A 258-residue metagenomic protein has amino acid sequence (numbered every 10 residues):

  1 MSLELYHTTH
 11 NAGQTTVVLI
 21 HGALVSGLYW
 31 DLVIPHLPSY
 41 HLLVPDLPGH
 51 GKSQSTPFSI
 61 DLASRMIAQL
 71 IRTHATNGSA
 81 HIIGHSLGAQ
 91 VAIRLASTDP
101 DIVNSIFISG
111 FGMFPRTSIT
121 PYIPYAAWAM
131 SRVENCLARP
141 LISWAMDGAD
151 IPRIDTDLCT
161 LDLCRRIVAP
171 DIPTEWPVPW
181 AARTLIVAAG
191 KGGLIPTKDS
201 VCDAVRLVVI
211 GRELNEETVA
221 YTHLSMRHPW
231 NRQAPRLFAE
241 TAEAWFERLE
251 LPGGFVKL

Functional and structural regions predicted by a protein language model:
M1-T9: A short loop-to-beta-strand scaffold at the N-terminal edge of the catalytic core in hydrolase folds
T8-K52: Conserved HGGG/HGGXW glycine-rich cap/lid loop of the alpha/beta-hydrolase fold
H41-I83: Active-site loop/oxyanion-hole signature of alpha/beta-hydrolase fold enzymes
D46-G51, G112, M226-R227: Short beta-to-alpha linker loops that shape the active-site pocket of alpha/beta-hydrolase fold enzymes
G84-G88, A92: Gly/Ala-rich beta-loop-alpha elbow adjacent to hydrolase catalytic centers
I93-V133: Flexible "cap/lid" loop of the alpha/beta hydrolase fold
R165-L214: Conserved serine/cysteine hydrolase catalytic core
L214-L258: Catalytic active-site module of serine/aspartate enzymes centered on a nucleophile-bearing elbow/loop
